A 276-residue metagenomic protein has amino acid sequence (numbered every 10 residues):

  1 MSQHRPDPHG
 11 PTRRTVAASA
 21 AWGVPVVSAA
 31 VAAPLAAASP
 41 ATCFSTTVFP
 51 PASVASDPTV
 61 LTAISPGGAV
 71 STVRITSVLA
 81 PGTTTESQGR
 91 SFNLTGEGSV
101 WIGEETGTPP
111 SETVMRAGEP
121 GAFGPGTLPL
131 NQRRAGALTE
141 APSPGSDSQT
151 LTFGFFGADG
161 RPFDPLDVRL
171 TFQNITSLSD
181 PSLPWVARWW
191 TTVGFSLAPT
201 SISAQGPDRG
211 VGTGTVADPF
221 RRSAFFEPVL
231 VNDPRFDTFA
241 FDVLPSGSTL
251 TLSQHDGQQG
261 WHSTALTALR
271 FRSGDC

Functional and structural regions predicted by a protein language model:
H4-V24: N-terminal secretory signal peptides and thylakoid transit peptides that target proteins across membranes
V24-T47: C-terminal region of N-terminal signal peptides and the immediate post-cleavage residues of exported proteins
S39-V48, V54, P142-S146, P162 (+6 more regions): Post-signal peptide N-terminal regions of Sec-secreted extracellular proteins
C43-S146, Q205-D208: N-terminal targeting leaders for non-cytosolic proteins
L151-F155, L178-G206: Short, surface-exposed beta-strand/strand-loop-strand elements in extracellular ectodomains
D159-R169, G247: Extended extracellular/luminal ectodomain segments enriched in beta-structured repeat modules
T171-S177: Solvent-exposed strand-to-loop "edge" motifs in beta-rich extracellular domains
P199-C276: Terminal, low-complexity interaction segments
